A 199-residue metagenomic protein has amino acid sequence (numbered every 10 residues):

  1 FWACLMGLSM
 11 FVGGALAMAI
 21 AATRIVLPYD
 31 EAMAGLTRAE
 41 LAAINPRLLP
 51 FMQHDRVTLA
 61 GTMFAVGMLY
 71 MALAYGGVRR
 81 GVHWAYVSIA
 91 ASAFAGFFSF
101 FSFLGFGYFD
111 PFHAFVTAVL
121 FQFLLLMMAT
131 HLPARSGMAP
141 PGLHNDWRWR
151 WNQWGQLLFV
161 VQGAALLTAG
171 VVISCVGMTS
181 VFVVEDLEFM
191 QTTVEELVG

Functional and structural regions predicted by a protein language model:
F1-G199: Topology signature of small-to-medium multi-pass alpha-helical membrane proteins
